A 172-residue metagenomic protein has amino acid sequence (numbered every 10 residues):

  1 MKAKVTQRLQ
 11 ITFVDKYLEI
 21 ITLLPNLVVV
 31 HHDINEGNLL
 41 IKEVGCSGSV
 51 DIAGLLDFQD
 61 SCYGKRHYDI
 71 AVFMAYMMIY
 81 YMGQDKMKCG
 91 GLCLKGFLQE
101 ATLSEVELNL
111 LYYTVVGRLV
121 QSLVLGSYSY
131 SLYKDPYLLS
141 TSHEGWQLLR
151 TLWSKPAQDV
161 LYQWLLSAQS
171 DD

Functional and structural regions predicted by a protein language model:
M1-H32, K42-V50: An alpha-helical support segment within catalytic cores of ATP-dependent transferases
V29, A53, K65: Hydrophobic "anchor" residues on beta-strands that sit immediately upstream of conserved functional sites
D33, D57: Conserved catalytic-loop position in the HRD/HxD motif
H67-T102, V116-K134: Active-site activation/catalytic loop segments of kinase-like enzymes and analogous catalytic loops in related
L103-V115: All-alpha amphipathic helical-bundle segments outside canonical DNA-binding/catalytic cores that form hydrophobic
Q121-D172: ATP/Mg2+ or Mg2+-diphosphate-binding catalytic cores that bind nucleotide phosphates or diphosphates via glycine-rich
